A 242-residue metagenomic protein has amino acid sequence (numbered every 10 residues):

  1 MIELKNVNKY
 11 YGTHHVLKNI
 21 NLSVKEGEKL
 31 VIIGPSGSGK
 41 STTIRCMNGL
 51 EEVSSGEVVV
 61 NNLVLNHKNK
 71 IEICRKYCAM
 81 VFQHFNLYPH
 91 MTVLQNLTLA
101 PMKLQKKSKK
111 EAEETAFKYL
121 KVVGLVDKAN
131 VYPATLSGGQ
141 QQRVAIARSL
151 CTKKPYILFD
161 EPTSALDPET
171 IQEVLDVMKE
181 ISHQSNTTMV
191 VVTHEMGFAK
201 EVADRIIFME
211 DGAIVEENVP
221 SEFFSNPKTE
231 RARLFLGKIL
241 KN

Functional and structural regions predicted by a protein language model:
I2-L4, N8-P220: ABC family nucleotide-binding domain
E210, E217, S221-N242: C-terminal boundary and immediately downstream tail of ABC-type ATPase nucleotide-binding domains
